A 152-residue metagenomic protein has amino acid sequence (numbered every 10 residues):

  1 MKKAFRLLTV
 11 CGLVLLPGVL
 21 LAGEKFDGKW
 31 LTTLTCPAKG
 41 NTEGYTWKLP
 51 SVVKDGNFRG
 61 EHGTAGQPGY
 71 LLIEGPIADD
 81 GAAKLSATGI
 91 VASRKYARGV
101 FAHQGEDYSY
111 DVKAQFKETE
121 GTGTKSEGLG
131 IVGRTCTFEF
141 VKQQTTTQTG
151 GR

Functional and structural regions predicted by a protein language model:
M1, A22-E24: Absolute protein N-terminus
M1-T9: Bacterial N-terminal signal peptides that target proteins for export
C11-L15: Repetitive helical segments and hydrophobic/amphipathic motifs
L16-A22: Sec/Tat signal peptide C-region and signal peptidase I cleavage site
E24-R152: Central antiparallel beta-sheet cores of small beta-barrel/beta-sandwich binding domains
